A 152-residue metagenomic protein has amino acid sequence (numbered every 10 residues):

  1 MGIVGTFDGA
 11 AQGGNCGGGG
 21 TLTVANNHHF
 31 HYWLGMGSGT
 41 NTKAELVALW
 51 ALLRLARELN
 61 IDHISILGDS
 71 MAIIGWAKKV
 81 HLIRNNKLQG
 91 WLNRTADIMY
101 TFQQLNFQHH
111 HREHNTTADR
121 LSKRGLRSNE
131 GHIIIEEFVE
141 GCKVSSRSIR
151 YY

Functional and structural regions predicted by a protein language model:
M1-V47, A51-D62: RNase H-like nuclease fold core
T6, Q12-N15, W50-L121: RNase H catalytic domain
T21-L22, F30, I73, L82 (+1 more regions): Alpha-helix termini
A25-N27, L67-D69, C142-V144: A broad, low-specificity signal for short, low-complexity segments enriched in glycine/proline and polar/charged
N26-H29, K43-E45, A56-E58, N86-G90 (+3 more regions): Short, surface-exposed linear patches
L34-G39, A51-L52, T95-M99, E137-G141: Short C-terminal domain-edge/linker segments immediately following a structured domain
Q104, E113, G125-Y152: Flexible, low-complexity interdomain linkers flanking nucleic-acid-processing modules
